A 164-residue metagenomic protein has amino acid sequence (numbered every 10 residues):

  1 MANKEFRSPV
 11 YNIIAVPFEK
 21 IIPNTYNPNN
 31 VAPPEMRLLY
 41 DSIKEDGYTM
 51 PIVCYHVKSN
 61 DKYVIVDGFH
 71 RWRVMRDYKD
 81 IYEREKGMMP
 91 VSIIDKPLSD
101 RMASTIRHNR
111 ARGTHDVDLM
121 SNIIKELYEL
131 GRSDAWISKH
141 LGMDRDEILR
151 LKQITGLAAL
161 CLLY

Functional and structural regions predicted by a protein language model:
M1-F18: N-terminal leader/domain-start detector
I21-P23: Bulky hydrophobic/aromatic "packing anchor" residues in well-ordered structure
N27-Y40, K44-D46, M50, R73-L157: Amphipathic, charge-rich alpha-helical segments that serve as recognition/docking helices
Y55-V57, I94: Short beta-strand micro-motifs enriched in acidic
N60-V64: Short active-site oxyanion
G68: Short, conserved phosphate/pyrophosphate- and ester-handling motifs at nucleotide-, phospho-/glycolipid
L160-C161: Short, Lys/Arg-enriched C-terminal cap helix and immediately downstream tail that follows
Y164: Conserved small/polar residues in nucleotide/adenosyl-binding loops
